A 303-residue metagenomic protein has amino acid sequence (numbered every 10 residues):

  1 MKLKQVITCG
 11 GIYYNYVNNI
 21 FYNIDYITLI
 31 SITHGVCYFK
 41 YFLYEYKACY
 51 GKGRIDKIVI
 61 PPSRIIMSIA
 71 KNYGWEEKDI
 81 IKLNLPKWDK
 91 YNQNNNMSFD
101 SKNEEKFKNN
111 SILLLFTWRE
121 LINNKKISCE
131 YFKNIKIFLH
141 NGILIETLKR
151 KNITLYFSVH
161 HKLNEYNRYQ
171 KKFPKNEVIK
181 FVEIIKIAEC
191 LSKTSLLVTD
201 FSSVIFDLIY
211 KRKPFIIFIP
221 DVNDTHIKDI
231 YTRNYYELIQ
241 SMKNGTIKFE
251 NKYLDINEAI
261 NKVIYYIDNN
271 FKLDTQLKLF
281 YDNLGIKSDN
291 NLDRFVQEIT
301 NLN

Functional and structural regions predicted by a protein language model:
M1, H161-F206: Donor nucleotide-activated moiety binding/catalytic core segment of transferases that use nucleotide-activated donors
M1-N92: Active-site and donor-binding regions of nucleotide-sugar-utilizing enzymes
T8-G11, D25, I30-S31, I184-I230: A donor-sugar binding/catalytic signature common to diverse glycosyltransferases and related nucleotide-sugar
N15-V17, K40, I66-I69, I122-N123 (+2 more regions): Short, charged/polar "capping" segments at the starts of alpha-helices and the immediately preceding loops
G53-I58, T154-L155, K193-L196, N244-I247: Short active-site oxyanion
P86-K171: Conserved catalytic-core segment of nucleotide-activated headgroup transferases in glycan assembly
Q170-P174, S203-N283: Catalytic binding pocket for nucleotide-activated donors in carbohydrate/polymer assembly enzymes
I286-N303: C-terminal alpha-helical cap of glycosyltransferases
